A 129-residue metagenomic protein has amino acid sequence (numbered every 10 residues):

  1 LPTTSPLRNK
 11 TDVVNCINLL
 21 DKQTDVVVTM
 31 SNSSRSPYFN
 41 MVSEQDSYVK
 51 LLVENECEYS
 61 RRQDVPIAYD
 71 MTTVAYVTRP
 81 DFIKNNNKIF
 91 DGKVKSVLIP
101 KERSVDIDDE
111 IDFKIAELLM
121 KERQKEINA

Functional and structural regions predicted by a protein language model:
L1-T3: Active-site acidic Asp-centered loop
P6-G92: Conserved core of the sugar-phosphate nucleotidyltransferase
A68-A129: Conserved alpha/beta core of the MobA/IspD/sugar-nucleotide pyrophosphorylase nucleotidyltransferase superfamily
